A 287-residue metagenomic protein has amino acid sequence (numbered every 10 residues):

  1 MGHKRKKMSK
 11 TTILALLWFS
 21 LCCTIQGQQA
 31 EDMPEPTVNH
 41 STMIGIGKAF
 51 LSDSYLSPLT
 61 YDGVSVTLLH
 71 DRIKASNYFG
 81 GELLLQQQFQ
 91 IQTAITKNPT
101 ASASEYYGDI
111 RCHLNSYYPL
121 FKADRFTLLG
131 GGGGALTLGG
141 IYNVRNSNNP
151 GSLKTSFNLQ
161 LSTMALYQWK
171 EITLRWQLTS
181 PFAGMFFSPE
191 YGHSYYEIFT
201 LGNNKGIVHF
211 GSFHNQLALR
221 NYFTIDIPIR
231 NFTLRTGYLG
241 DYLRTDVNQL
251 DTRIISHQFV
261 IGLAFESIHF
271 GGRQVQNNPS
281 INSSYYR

Functional and structural regions predicted by a protein language model:
G27-G80, S284-R287: Short glycine/proline- and aromatic-enriched beta-strand/turn motifs that initiate or cap beta-hairpins
P34-T42, N77-Q87, D124-G132, K170-W176 (+2 more regions): Outer-envelope beta-barrel architecture signal
T42-F50, L85-I95, G130-G140, A165 (+2 more regions): Transmembrane beta-barrel strands of outer-membrane/channel proteins
I46-K48, V66-S76, C112-Y118, G132-G134 (+4 more regions): Residues on the lipid-exposed face of transmembrane beta-strands in outer-membrane beta-barrel proteins
S52-T60, D71, I95-S104, N146-S152 (+3 more regions): Extracellular loop and loop/strand-boundary signature of outer-membrane beta-barrel proteins
T60-L68, S104-C112, F126, G151-L159 (+2 more regions): Residues that define the transmembrane beta-barrel architecture of outer-membrane proteins
N143, N148-N231, Y242: Outer-membrane beta-barrel transmembrane domain signature
I227, I255-R287: Outer-membrane beta-barrel "beta-signal"
